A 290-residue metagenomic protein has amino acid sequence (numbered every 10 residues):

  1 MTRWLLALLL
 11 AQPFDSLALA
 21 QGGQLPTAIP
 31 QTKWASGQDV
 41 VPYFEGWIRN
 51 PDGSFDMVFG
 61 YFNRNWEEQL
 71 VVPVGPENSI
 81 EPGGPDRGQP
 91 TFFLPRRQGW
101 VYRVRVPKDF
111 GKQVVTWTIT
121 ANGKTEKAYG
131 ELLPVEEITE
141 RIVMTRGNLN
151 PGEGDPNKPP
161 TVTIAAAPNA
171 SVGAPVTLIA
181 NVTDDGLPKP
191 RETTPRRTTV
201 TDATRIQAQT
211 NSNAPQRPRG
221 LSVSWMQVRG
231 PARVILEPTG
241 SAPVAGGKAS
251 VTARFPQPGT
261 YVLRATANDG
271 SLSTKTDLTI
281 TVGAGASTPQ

Functional and structural regions predicted by a protein language model:
V40, E136-P168, P188: Proline-centered linker/hinge motifs at extracellular inter-domain junctions
R49, P243, S250-Q257: Residue-level recognition of secondary-structure-to-loop junctions
N50, P168-V176: Short, solvent-exposed loop/linker segments at the N-terminal edge of repeated beta-sheet extracellular domains
G53, K108-Q113, G173-A174, Q257-Y261: Short tyrosine-centred short linear motifs in exposed loops/low-complexity segments
R197, N213-S224: Solvent-exposed loop segments of extracellular immunoglobulin-like
N268-L272: Short, solvent-exposed loop/turn segments at the edges of extracellular beta-sandwich modules
T274-G283: C-terminal edge beta-strand
